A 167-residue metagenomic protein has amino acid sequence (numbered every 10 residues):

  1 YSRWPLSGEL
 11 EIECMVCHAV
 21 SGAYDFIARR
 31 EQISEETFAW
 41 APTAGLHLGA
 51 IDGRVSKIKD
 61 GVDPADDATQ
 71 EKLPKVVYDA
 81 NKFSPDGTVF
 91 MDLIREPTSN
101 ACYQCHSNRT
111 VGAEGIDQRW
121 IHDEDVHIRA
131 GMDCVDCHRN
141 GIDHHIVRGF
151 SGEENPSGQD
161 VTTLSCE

Functional and structural regions predicted by a protein language model:
Y1-E153, Q159: Extended surface/linker regions that mediate inter-domain or inter-protein docking in multi-component redox
Q159-E167: Repeat-solenoid scaffold signature
